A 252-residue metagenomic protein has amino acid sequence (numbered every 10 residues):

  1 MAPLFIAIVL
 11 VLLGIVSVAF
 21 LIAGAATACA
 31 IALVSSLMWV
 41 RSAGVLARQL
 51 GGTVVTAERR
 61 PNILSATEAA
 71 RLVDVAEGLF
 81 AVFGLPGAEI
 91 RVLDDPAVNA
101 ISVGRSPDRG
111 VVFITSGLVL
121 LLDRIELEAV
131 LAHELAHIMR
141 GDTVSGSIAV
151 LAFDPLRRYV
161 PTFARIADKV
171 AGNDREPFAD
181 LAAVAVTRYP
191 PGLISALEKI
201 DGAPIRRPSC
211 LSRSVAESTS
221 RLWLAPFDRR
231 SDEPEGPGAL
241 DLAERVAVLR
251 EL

Functional and structural regions predicted by a protein language model:
M1-N99, R157, I166-V170, P204-I205: Hydrophobic or amphipathic, alpha-helical segments that drive membrane association/targeting
L64, I114-A129, V170-N173: Short pre-active-site segment immediately N-terminal to the catalytic Zn-binding motif
A76-F80, G172-Y189: An active-site-proximal "capping" alpha-helix that borders the catalytic cofactor pocket
V82-R109, A164, V184-L252: Active-site-proximal gating segments in proteases and membrane effectors
N99-S116, I125, I138-M139: Short, non-transmembrane cytosolic segments of multipass membrane proteins
I114, A129-H137, G141-D142, A179-D180: Active-site recognition of the HExxH zinc-binding catalytic motif
L135-L151, P190-P191: Catalytic Zn2+-binding segment of zinc metalloproteases
A149-I166: Hydrophobic, aromatic-rich membrane-embedded alpha-helical segments
